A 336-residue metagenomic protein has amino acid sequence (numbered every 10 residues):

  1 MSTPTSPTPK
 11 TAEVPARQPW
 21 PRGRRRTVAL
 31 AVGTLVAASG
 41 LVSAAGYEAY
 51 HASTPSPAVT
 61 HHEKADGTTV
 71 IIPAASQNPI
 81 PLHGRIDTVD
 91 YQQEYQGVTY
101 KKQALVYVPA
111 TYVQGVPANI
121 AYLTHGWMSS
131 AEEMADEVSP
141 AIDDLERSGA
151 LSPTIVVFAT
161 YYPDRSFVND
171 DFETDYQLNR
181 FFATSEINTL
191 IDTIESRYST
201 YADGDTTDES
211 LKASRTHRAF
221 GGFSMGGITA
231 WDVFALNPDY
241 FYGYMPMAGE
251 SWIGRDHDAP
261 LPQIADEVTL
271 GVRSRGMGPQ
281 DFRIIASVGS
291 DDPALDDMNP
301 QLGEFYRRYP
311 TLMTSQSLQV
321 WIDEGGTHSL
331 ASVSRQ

Functional and structural regions predicted by a protein language model:
M1-R25: Terminal targeting segments of Actinobacterial cell-envelope proteins
A29-G33, A38-Q336: Non-catalytic cap/lid and distal C-terminal segments of serine-dependent acyl enzymes
